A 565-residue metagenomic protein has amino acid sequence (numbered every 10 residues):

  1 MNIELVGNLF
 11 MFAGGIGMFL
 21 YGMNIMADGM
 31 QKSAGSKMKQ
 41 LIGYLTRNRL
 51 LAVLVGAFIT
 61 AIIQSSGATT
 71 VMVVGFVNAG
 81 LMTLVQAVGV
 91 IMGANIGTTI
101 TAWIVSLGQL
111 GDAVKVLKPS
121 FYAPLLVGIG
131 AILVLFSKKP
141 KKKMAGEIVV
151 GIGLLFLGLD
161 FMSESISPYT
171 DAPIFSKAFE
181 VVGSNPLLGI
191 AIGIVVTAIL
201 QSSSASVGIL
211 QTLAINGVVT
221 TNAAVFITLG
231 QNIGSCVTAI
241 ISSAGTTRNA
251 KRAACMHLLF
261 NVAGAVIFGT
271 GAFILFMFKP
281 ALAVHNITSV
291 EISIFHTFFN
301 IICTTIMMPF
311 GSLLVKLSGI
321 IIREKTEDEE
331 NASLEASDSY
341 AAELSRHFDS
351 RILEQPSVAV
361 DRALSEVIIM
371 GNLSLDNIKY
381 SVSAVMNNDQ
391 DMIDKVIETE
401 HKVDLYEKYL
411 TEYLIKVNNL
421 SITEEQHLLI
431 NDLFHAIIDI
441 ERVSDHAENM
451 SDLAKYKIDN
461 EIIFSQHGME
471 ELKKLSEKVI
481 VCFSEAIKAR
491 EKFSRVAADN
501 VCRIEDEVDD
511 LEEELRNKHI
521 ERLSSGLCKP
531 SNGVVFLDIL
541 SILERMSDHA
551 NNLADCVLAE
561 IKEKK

Functional and structural regions predicted by a protein language model:
M1-F10, L110-Y122, A145, S176-V182 (+4 more regions): Interfacial loop-to-helix junctions that mark the boundaries of transmembrane helices in multi-pass membrane
M1-R49, I148-V195, L213-N216: Helix-loop-helix hairpins and the membrane-proximal interhelical loops of multi-pass alpha-helical transport proteins
M11-N24, G56-T60, L126-S137, V150-M162 (+3 more regions): Hydrophobic core segments of alpha-helical transmembrane domains in multi-pass membrane transport and ion-translocation
I16, A27-Q31, T60-A68, E164-S167 (+3 more regions): Short helix-coil transition sites and intra-membrane helix breaks within transmembrane domains of multi-pass
T46-M72, P186-I209: Hydrophobic alpha-helical transmembrane segments of multi-pass integral membrane proteins, predominantly secondary
I62-T69, V88-I104, S120-L126, L155 (+5 more regions): Membrane-embedded alpha-helical segments of transport systems, primarily multispan ion/solute transporters
M72-A94, A102-Y122, T197-G234, S243-N249 (+2 more regions): Membrane-interfacial helix-loop connectors
M82, G108, V219, G245-K251 (+3 more regions): Cytosolic, long alpha-helical scaffolding segments
